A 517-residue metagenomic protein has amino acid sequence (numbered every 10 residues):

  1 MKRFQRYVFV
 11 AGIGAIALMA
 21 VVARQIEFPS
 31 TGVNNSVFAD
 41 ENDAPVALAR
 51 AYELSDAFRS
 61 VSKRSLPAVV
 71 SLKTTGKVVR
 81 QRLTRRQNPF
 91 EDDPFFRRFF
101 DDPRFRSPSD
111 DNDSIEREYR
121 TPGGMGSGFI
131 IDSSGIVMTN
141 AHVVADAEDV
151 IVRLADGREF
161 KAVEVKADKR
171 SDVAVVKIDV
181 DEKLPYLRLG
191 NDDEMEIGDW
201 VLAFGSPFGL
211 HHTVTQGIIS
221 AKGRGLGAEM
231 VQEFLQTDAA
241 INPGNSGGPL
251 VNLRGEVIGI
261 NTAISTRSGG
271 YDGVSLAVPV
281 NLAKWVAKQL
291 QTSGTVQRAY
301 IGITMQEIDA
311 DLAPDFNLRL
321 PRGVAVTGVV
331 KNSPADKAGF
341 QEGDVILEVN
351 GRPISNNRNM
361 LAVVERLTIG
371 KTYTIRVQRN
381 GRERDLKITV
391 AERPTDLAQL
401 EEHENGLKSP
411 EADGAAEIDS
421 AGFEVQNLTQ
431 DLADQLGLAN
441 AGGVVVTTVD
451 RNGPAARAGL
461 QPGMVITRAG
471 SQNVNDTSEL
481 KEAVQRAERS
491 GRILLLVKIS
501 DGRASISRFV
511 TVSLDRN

Functional and structural regions predicted by a protein language model:
M1-F38, A47-R50, S60, G76 (+7 more regions): C-terminal recognition in membrane/secretory proteostasis and scaffolding
R3, Y7, N42-P45, F58 (+9 more regions): Active-site loop architecture of trypsin-fold serine endopeptidases
N34-D43, T75-D92, I264: Extracellular/periplasmic ligand-binding regions of membrane signal-transduction receptors
R50-T75: Mature N-terminal segment immediately following signal peptide/propeptide cleavage in secreted/periplasmic
L72-T75, S133, N140, D146 (+13 more regions): Residue-level recognition of beta-strand microenvironments
V79-G123, L397-I418: Intrinsically disordered, low-complexity segments enriched in small/polar residues
Y119-M125, I130-T213, G225-M230, K284 (+5 more regions): Conserved active-site neighborhood of the chymotrypsin/trypsin-like protease fold
S134-I136, R254-E256, G343, G463: Short, glycine-anchored, charge-dense loop/turn motifs used at functional sites
